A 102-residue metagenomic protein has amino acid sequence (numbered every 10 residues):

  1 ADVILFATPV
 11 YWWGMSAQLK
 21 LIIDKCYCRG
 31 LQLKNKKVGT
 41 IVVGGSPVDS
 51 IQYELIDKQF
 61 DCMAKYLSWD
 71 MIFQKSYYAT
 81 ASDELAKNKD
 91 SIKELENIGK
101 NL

Functional and structural regions predicted by a protein language model:
A1-L67: Helix-loop-strand module that forms the ligand-binding subsite of alpha/beta enzymes
D57, D61-L102: Glycine-rich phosphate/pyrophosphate-binding loop and the adjoining helix
